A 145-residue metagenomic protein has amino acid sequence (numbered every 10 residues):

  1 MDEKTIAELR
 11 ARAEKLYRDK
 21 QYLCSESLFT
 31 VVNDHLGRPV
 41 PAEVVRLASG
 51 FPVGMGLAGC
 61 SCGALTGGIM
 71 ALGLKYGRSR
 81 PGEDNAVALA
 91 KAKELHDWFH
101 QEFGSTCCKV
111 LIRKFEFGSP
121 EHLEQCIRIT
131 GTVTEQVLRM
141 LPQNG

Functional and structural regions predicted by a protein language model:
M1-D19: Polybasic, low-complexity association/targeting segments
M1-T5, V32-G50, G104-L111: Acidic-glycine-rich active-site phosphate/pyrophosphate-binding loop
Y17, Q21, V32-L36, M55 (+4 more regions): Structural signal for hydrophobic packing residues in well-ordered secondary-structure cores of soluble enzyme domains
Q21-S25, C62: Active-site nucleophilic cysteine motif
H35-R46, L72-K91: Phosphate-handling active-site elements
G50-E83: Helix-adjacent hinge/juxtasegments
V87-G145: C-terminal binding/interaction regions
